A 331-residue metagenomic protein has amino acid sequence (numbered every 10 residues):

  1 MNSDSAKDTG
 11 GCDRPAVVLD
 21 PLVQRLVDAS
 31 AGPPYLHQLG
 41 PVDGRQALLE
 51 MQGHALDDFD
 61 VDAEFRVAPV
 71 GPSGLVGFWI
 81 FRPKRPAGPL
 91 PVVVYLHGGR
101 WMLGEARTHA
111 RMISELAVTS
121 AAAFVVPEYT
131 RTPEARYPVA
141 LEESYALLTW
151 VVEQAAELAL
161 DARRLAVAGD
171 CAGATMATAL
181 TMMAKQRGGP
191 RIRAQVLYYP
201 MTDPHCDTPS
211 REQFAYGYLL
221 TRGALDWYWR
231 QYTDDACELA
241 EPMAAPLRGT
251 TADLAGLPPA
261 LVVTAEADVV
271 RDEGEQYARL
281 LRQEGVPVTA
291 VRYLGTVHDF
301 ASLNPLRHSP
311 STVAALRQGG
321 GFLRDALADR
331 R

Functional and structural regions predicted by a protein language model:
M1-V76, I80, P310, A328-R331: A glycine/proline-hinged amphipathic helix-loop "lid/cap" segment that gates access to hydrophobic ligand pockets
F78-P89, L247-L254: Short beta-strand-to-loop junctions in surface cap/lid or active-site-entrance loops
P89-G99: Short beta-strand element of the alpha/beta-hydrolase
R107-V126: Short amphipathic alpha-helix adjacent to the substrate-entry channel of hydrolases
A135-E157, G319: Alpha/beta-hydrolase active-site loop
V152-V167, R187: Gly/Ser-rich "nucleophile elbow"/oxyanion-hole loop immediately N-terminal to the catalytic nucleophile in hydrolases
R163, T178-R331: Alpha/beta hydrolase fold serine-hydrolase catalytic domain that processes acyl esters and thioesters
G169-A179: Glycine-rich nucleophile elbow surrounding the catalytic serine of serine-hydrolase chemistry
